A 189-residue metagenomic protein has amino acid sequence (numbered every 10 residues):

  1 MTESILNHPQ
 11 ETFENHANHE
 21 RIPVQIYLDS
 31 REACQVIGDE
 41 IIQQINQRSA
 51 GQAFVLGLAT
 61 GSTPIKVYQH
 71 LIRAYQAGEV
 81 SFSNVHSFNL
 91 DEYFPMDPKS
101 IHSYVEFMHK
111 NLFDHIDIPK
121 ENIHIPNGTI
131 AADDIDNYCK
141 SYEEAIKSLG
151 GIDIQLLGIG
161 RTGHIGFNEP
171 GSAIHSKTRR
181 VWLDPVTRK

Functional and structural regions predicted by a protein language model:
M1-V55: N-terminal glycine-/serine-/threonine-rich phosphate-binding loop
S4-R21, V80-I154: Ligand-binding beta-strand-loop-alpha-helix segment within the catalytic cores of soluble metabolic enzymes
G38-N46, I72, Q76, H109-F113 (+1 more regions): Generic structural signal for well-ordered alpha-helical scaffold segments
A50-A77: Glycine-rich N-terminal segment of FAD-binding domains in flavoprotein oxidoreductases, spanning the beta-loop-helix
L58, Q155-L157: Redox-cofactor binding/interface segments in oxidoreductases and associated redox assembly factors
H70-S81, Y104-E106, P170-R180: A glycine- and small-aliphatic-rich helix-loop capping segment at beta-alpha/alpha-beta transitions that lines
T162, G166-K189: Class I SAM-dependent methyltransferase SAM-binding "motif I" and its flanking Rossmann-like core
